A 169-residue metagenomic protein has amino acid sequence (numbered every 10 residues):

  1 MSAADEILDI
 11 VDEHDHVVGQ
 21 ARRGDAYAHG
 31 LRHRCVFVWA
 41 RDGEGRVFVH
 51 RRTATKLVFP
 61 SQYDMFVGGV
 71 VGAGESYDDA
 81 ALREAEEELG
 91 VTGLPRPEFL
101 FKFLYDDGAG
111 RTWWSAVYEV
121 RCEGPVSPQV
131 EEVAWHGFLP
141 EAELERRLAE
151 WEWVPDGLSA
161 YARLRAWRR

Functional and structural regions predicted by a protein language model:
S2-F37, G43: Acidic, metal-coordinating catalytic segment for phosphate/diphosphate chemistry, firing primarily on the Nudix
E6, E75, E84-E88, E119 (+1 more regions): Acidic-residue sensor for enzyme active/binding pockets
V11, W39, F66-G68, L100 (+1 more regions): Residues in well-ordered beta-strands of folded domains
E13, R52, E141: Residues immediately flanking
V17, A21-G24, S61-Y63, A73 (+1 more regions): Nudix hydrolase/Nudix homology domain
D25-V36, D42-R83, E87: Conserved Nudix-box catalytic region and its N-terminal flanking loop in Nudix hydrolases and closely related
V91-E98: Short, structured loop/turn "capping" segments at alpha-beta junctions
